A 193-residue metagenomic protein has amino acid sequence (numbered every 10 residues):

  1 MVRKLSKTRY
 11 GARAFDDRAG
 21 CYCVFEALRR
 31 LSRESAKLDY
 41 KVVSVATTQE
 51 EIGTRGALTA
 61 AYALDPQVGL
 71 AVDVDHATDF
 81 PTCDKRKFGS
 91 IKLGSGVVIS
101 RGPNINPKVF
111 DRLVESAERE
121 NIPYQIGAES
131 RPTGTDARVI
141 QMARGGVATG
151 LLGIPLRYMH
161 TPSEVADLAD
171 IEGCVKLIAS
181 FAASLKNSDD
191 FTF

Functional and structural regions predicted by a protein language model:
M1-K4, D84-K85, A148-G153: Acidic-glycine-rich active-site phosphate/pyrophosphate-binding loop
M1-R3, A12, Q49-G56, A117-E120: Glycine-rich phosphate- or other oxyanion-binding loops that anchor nucleotides, phosphorylated ligands
V2, V42-I52, V74-H76, R131 (+1 more regions): Acidic, glycine-rich active-site loops and adjacent beta-strand->loop/helix elements that engage anionic groups
K7-E51, L177-F181: Alpha-helical metal-binding/catalytic segments enriched in His/Glu/Asp
R18-C21, I52-G56, G134-A137, T161: Short glycine/serine/threonine-rich phosphate/pyrophosphate-binding segments that cradle anionic phosphate groups
A60-D79: A glycine-rich helix N-cap at a beta->alpha junction
P66, C83-G96: Active-site loop ensemble at the mouth of alpha/beta enzyme cores that anchors a bound cofactor
I91-V175, S180-F193: Active-site-adjacent substrate-binding region of metalloamidase/peptidase-like peptide-processing proteins
